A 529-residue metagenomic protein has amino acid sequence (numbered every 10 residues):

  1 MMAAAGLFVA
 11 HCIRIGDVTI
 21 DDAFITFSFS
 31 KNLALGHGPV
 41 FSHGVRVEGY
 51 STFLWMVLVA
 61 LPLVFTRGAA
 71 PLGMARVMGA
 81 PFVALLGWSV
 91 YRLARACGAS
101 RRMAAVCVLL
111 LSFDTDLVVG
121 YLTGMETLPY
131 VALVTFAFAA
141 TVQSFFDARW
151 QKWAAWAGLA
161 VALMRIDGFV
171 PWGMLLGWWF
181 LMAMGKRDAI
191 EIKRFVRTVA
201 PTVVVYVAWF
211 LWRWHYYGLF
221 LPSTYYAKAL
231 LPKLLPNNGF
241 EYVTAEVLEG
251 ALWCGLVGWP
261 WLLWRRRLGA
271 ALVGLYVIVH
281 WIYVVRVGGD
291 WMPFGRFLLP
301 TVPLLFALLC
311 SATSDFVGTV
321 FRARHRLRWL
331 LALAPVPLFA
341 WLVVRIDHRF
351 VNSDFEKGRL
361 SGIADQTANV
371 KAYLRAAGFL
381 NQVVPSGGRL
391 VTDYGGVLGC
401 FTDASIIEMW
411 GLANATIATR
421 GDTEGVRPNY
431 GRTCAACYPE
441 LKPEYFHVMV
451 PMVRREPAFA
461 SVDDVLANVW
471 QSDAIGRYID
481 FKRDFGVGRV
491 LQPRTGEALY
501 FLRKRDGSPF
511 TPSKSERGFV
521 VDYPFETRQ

Functional and structural regions predicted by a protein language model:
M1-Q529: Membrane-proximal envelope and lipid/glycan-remodeling enzymes
